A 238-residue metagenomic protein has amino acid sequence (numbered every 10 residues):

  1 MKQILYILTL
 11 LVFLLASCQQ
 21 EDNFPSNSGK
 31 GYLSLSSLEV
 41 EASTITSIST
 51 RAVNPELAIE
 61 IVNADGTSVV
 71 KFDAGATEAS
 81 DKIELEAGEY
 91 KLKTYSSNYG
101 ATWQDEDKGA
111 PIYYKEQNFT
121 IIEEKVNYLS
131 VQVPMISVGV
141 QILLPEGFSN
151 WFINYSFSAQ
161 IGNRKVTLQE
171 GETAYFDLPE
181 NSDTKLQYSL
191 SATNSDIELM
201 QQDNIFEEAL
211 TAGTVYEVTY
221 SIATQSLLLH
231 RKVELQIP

Functional and structural regions predicted by a protein language model:
K2-T9: Sec-dependent signal peptide recognition, specifically the positively charged N-region followed immediately by
L14-S17: C-terminal motif of bacterial Sec signal peptides marking the signal peptidase cleavage site
Q19, S37-N63: N-terminal ordered "arm"
Q19-E21, D73-T77, N98-I136, T193-L228: Structured interaction patches on ligand/partner-binding surfaces of diverse proteins
D22-T46, Q132-F148: A short, Gly/Thr-enriched small/hydrophobic beta-strand-prone motif that recurs across taxa
R51-W103, F152-A212: Tryptophan-paired
K115, V126, S130, V138-L143 (+1 more regions): Eukaryote-skewed repeat-based solenoidal scaffolds used as protein-protein interaction platforms, primarily
Q225-P238: Short, low-complexity, Pro/Ser/Thr/Gly-rich segments in the mature regions of secreted, periplasmic
